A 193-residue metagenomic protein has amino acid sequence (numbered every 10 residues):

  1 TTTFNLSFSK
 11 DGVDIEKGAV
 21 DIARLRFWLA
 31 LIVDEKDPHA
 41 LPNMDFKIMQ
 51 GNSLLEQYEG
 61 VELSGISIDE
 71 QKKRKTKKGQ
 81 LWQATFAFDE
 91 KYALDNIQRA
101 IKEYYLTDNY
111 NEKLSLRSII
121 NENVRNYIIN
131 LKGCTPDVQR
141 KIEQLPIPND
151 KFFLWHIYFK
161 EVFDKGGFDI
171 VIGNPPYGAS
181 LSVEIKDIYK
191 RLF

Functional and structural regions predicted by a protein language model:
T1-F193: SAM-dependent methyltransferase catalytic region
